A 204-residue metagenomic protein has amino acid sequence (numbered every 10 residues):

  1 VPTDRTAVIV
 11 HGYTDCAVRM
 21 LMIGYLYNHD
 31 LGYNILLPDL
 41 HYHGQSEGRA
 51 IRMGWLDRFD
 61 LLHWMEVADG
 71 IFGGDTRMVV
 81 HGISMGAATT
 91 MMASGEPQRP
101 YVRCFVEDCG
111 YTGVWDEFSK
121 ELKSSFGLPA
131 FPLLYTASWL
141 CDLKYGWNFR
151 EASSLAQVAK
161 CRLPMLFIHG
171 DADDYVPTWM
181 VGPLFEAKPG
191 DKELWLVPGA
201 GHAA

Functional and structural regions predicted by a protein language model:
Y13-Y27: The serine-hydrolase catalytic nucleophile loop
I23, S154, L163, P177-E186: Short alpha-helix in the alpha/beta-hydrolase fold that links the catalytic acid
G24-E47: Conserved alpha/beta-hydrolase
I51-F72: Alpha/beta-hydrolase active-site loop
F72-S84: Alpha/beta-hydrolase fold nucleophile elbow
M92-R150, A156: Hydrolase active-site cap/lid region
K160-R162, F167-H169, D173: Short beta-strand/loop motif that positions the catalytic acidic residue of the alpha/beta-hydrolase fold
A200-A204: Catalytic histidine-centered segment of alpha/beta-hydrolase-like enzymes
